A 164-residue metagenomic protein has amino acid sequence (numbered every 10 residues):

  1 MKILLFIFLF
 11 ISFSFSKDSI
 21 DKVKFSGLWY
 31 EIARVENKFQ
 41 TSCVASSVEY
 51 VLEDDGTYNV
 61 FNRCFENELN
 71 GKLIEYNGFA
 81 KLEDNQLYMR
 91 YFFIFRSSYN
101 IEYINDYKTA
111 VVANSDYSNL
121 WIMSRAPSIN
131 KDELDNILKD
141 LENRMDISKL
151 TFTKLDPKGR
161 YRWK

Functional and structural regions predicted by a protein language model:
I3-S16: Sec-dependent N-terminal signal peptides
F13-K164: A beta-rich soluble binding module of mature secreted/lumenal proteins
